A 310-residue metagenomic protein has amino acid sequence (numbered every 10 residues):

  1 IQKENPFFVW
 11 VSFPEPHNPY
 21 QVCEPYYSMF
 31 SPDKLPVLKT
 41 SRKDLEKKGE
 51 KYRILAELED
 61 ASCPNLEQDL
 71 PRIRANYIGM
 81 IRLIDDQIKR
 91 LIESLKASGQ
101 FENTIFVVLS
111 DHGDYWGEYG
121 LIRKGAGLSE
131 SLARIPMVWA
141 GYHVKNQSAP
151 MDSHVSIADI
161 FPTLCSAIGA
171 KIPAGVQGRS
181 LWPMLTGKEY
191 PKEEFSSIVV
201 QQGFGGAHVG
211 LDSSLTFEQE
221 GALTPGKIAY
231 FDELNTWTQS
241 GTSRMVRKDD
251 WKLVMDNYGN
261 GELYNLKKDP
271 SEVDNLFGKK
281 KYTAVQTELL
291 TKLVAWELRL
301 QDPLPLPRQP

Functional and structural regions predicted by a protein language model:
I1, V37, S62-T104, A167: A long, amphipathic alpha-helix that forms part of the scaffold/cap immediately adjacent to metal-dependent active
I1-S41, S98-I105, A284: Active-site regions of oxyanion-processing enzymes, predominantly non-cytosolic
P19-N65, P136, G203-A229, T236-T238: Core domains of carbohydrate- and sulfate-ester-processing enzymes
P19-P25, M29, E93-S156: Histidine-centered active-site microenvironments of extracellular/periplasmic hydrolases and transferases
E46, P71-R82, Q100, A126-A133 (+3 more regions): A short beta-strand-to-alpha-helix junction
L55-A75, A140-K145, P270-V273: Short glycine/proline-rich turn/loop motifs
L58-R72, M80, Y190, G203-V209 (+2 more regions): Long, internal low-complexity/basic segments
S129-E130, V200-G278, P307: C-terminal, low-complexity/hydrophilic appendages and adjacent surface loops of extracellular/periplasmic anionic
